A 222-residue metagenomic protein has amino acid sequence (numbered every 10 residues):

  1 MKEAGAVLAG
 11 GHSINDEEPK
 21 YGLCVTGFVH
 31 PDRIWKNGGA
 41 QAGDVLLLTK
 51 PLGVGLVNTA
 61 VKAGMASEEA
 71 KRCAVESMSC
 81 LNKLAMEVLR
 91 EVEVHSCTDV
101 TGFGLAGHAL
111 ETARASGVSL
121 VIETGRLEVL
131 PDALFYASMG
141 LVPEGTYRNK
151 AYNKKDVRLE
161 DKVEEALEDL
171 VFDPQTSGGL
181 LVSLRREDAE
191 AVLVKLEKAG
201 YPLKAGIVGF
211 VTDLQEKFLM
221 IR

Functional and structural regions predicted by a protein language model:
M1-R222: Helix-biased detector of long, well-ordered alpha-helical tracts
